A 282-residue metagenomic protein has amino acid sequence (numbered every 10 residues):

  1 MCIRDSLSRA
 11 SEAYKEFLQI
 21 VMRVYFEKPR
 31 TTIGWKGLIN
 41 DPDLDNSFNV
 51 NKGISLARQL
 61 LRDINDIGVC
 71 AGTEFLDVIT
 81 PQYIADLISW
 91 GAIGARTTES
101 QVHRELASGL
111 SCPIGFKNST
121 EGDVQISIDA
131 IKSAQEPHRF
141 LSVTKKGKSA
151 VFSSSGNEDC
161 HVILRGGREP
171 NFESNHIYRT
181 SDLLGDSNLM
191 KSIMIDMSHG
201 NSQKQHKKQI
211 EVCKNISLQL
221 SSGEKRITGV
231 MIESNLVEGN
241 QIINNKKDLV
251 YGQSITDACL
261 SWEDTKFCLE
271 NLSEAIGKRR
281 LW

Functional and structural regions predicted by a protein language model:
M1-S6: Conserved small/polar residues in nucleotide/adenosyl-binding loops
A10-F172, H176, H199-G200, K204 (+6 more regions): Active-site-facing alpha/beta catalytic cores
F17-Q19, L189-I193: Short beta-strand/loop segments at the ligand-binding rim of alpha/beta enzyme cores
T180-N188: Redox- and metal-dependent alpha/beta enzyme cores, enriched for Fe-S-associated oxidoreductases and cofactor-handling
I195, S261: Conserved, mostly hydrophobic/aromatic
I242-C259: Acidic, Ser/Thr-rich peripheral helices and adjacent loops at domain boundaries
W262-F267, R279-R280: Mid-to-C-terminal alpha-helical segments outside catalytic/metal-binding sites
N271-W282: Extended, intrinsically disordered, low-complexity segments
